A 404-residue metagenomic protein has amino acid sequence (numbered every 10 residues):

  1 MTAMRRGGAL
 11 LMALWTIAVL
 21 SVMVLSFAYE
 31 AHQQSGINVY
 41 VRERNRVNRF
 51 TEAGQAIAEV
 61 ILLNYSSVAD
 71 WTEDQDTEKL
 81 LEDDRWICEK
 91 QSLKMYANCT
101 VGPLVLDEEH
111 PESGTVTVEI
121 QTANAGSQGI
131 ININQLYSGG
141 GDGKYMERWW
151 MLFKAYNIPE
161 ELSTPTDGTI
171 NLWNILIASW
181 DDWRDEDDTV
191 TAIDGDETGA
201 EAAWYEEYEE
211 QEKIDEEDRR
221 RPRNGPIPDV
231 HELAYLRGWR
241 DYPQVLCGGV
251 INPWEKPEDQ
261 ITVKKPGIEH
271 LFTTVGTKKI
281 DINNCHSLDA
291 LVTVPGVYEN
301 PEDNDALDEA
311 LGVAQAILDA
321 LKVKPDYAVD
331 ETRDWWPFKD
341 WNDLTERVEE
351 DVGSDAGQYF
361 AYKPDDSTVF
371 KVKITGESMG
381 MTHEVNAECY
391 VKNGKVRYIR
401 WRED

Functional and structural regions predicted by a protein language model:
T2, G8-A18, V22-D404: Compositionally biased linear targeting/interaction segments
